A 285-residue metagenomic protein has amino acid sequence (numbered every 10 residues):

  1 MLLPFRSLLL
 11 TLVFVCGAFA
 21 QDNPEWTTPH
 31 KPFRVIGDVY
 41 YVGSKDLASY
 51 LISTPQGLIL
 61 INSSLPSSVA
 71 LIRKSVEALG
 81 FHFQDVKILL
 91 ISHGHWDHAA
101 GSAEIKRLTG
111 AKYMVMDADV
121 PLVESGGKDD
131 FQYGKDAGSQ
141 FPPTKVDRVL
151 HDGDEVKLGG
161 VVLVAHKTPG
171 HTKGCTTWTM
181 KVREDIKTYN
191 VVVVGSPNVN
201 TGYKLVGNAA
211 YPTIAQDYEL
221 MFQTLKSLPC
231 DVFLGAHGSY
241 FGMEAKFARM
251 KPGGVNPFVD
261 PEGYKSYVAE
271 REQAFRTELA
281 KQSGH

Functional and structural regions predicted by a protein language model:
P4-A18: Bacterial N-terminal signal peptides
V15, F19-T27, D185, P197-H285: Accessory terminal helices/loops
Q21, T28-H30, R34-I36, D85 (+6 more regions): Metallo-beta-lactamase
E25-L79, F83, W178-V199: Conserved beta-strand hairpin/beta-sheet module of binuclear metal-dependent hydrolase folds, prominently
V39, S67-A70, E77-E155, R183 (+4 more regions): Active-site HxH/HxHxD metal-binding segment of metal-dependent hydrolases
G57, Q84-K87, T109-K112, V161-L163 (+2 more regions): Loop/turn elements at helix/coil->beta-strand transitions in domains of secreted/extracellular proteins
I61-S63, V86-G94, Y113-M116, K167-G170 (+2 more regions): Active-site neighborhood of phospho(di)ester-bond hydrolases with catalytic His/Asp-centered motifs
S68, G94-A100, V120-V123, K173-T176 (+2 more regions): Active-site environment of divalent metal-dependent phosphoester hydrolases
